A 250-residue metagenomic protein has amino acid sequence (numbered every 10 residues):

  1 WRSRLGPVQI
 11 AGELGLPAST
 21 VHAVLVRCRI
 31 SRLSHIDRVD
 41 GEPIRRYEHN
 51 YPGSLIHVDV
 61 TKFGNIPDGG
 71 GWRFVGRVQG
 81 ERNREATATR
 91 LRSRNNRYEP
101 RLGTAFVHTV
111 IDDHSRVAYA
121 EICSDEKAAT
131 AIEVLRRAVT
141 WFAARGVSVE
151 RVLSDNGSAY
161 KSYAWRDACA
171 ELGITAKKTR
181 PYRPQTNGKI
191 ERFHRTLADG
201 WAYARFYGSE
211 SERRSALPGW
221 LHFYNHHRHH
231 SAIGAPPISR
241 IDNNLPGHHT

Functional and structural regions predicted by a protein language model:
R2-R77, S158, D167, P181-T186 (+1 more regions): Basic, flexible linker segments flanking DNA-binding modules in nucleic acid-interacting mobile-element proteins
G6, S148, T175: Residue-level detector of anion-binding/catalytic polar loops
R45, G53-S54, A170-I174, R195-T250: C-terminal domain-tail junction helix/linker
R82-V107, E121-G146: Active-site beta-loop-alpha junctions of metal-dependent nucleic acid enzymes, especially the RNase H-like/DDE
D112-D113: Short, acidic, Ser/Thr-enriched surface-loop or helix-capping motifs
V117-E121, K177-T179, Y203: Short small-residue beta-strand/loop micro-motif enriched in glycine and branched aliphatics
E126, A144-S162, R180-Y182, G234-S239: Acidic/histidine-rich, metal-coordinating catalytic segments
R151-N156, A170-K189, F206-E210: RNase H-like polynucleotidyl transferase catalytic core
